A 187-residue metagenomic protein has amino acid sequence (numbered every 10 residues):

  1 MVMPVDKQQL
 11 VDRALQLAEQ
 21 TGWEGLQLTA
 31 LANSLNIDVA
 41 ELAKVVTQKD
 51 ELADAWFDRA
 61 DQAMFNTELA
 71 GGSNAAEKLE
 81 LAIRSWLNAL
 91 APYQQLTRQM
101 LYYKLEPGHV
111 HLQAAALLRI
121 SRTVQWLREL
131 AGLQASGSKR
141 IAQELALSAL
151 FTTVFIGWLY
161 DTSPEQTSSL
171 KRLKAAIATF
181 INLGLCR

Functional and structural regions predicted by a protein language model:
M1-V5: N-terminal intrinsically disordered/low-complexity leader segments
Q9, R13, L17-A55: Helix-turn-helix
F57-M64: Short, basic, alpha-helical segments at the C-terminal edge of helix-turn-helix-like DNA-binding modules
T67-G71, M100-K104, W158-T162: Secondary-structure edge/capping motif, primarily at the C-terminal ends of alpha-helices and the immediately following
E68-L96: Hydrophobic alpha-helical connector segments
L90-V110, S121-V124, R128: Amphipathic alpha-helical segments used for helix-helix packing
H109-L133, I141-T152: Amphipathic alpha-helical packing segments from all-alpha helical-bundle domains
L133-T179, G184-R187: Hydrophobic/aromatic-rich alpha-helical bundle segments in the mid-to-C-terminal region
